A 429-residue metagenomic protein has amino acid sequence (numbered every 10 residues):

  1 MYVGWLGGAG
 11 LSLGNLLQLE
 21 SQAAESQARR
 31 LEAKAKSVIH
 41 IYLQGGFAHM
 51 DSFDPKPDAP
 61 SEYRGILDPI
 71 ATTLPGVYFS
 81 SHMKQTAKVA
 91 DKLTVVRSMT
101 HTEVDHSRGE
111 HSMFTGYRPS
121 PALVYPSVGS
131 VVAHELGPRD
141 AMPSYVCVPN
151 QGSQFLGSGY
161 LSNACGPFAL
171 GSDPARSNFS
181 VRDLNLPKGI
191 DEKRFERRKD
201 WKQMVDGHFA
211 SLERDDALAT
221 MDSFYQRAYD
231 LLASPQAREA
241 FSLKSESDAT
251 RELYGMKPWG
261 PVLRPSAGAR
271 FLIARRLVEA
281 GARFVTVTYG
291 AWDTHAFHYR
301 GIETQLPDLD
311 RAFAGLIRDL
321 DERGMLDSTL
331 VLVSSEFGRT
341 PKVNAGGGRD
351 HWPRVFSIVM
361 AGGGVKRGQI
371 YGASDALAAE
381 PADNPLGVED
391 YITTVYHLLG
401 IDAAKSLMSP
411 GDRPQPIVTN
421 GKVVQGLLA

Functional and structural regions predicted by a protein language model:
M1-A429: Ligand-binding pockets and gating/stacking loops
